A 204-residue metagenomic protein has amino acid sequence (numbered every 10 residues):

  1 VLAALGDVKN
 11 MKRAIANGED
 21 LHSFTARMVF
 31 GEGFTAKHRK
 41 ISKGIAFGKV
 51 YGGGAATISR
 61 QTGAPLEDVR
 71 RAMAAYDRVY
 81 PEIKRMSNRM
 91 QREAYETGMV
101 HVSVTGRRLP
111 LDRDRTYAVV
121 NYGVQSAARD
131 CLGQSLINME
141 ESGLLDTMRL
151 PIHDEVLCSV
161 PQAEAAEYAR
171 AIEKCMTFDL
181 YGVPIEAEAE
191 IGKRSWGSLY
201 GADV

Functional and structural regions predicted by a protein language model:
V1-V204: Conserved catalytic core of nucleotide polymerization and phosphodiester-bond processing enzymes
